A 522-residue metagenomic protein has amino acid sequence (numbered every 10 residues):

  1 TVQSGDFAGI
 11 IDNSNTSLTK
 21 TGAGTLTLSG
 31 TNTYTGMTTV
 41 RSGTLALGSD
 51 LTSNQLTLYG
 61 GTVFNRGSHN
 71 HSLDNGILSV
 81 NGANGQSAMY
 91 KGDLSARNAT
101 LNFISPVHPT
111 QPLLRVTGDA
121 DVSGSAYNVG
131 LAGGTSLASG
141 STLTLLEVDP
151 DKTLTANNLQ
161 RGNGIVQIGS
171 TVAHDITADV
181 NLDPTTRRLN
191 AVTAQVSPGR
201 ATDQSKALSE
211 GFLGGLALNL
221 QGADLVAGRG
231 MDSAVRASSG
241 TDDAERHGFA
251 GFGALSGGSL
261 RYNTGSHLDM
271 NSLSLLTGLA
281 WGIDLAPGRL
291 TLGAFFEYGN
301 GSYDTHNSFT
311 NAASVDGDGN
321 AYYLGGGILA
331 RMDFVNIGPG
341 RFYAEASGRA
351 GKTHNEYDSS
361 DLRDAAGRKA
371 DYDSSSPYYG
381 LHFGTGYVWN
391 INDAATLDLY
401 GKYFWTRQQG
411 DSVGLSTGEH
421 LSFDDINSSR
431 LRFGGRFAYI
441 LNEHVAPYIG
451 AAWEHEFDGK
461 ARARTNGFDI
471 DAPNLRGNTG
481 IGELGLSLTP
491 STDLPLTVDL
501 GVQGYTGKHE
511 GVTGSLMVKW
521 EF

Functional and structural regions predicted by a protein language model:
T1-A8, G24, S53-Q55: GD-rich hexapeptide-repeat beta-solenoids
S14, L18, T33-T35, D50-T144: Extracellular beta-strand/loop-rich repeat segments of large surface/secreted proteins
A23-T25, S42-T44: Consensus positions within tandem repeat domains that build extended binding/scaffold surfaces
Q160-G199: Low-complexity acidic/polar repeat-biased segments
S197-I391, D499-M517: Outer membrane beta-barrel translocator domains of Type V secretion systems
D243-E245, I283-P287, F334-G338, W389-D393 (+7 more regions): Outer-membrane beta-barrel strand-turn architecture
D304-S308, E356-S360, Q409-L415, G459-T465: Outer-membrane beta-barrel and related beta-rich outer-membrane complex signature in Gram-negative bacteria
L324-R331, E419-F522: Outer membrane beta-barrel transmembrane domains
